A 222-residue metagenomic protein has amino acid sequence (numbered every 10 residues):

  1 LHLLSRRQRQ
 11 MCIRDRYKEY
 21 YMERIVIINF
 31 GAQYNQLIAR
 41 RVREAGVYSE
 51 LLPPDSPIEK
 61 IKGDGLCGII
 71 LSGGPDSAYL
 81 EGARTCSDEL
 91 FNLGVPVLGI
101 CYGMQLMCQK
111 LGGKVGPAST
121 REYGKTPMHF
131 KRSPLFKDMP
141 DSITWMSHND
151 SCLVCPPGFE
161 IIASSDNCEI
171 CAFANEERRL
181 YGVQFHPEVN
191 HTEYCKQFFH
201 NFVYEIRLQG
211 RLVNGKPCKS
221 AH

Functional and structural regions predicted by a protein language model:
L1-D15: Single conserved hydrophobic/aromatic residue that forms the stacking wall/gate of nucleotide- or nucleobase-binding
E23-A45: Short, charged N-terminal beta->alpha structural module
R40-G46, K62-L135, D141-I143, N149 (+1 more regions): Cysteine-nucleophile active-site neighborhood
G46-K60: A short, well-structured beta->alpha microelement
S49-L51, V115, I161: Generic structural signal for residues in well-ordered beta-strands
R132-E177: Catalytic beta-strand/loop cores that center a nucleophilic Ser/Cys/Thr and support acyl-enzyme chemistry
Q184-H222: Acyltransferase
